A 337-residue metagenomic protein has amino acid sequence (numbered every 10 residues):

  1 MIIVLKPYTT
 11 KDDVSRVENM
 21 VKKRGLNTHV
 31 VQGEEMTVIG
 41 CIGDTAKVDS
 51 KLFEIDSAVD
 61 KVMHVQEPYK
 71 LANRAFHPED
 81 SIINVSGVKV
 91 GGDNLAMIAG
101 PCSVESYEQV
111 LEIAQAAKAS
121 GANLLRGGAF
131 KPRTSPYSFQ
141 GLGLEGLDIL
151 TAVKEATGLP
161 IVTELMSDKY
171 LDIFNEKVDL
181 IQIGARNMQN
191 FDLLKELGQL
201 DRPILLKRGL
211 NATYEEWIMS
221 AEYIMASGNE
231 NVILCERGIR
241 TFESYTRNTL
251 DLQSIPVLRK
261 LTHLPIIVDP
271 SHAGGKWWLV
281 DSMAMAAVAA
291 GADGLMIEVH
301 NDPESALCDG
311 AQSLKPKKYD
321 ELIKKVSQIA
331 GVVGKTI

Functional and structural regions predicted by a protein language model:
M1-M97: Non-catalytic terminal accessory/regulatory regions of metabolic enzymes
K6, L142, L159-Y170, D179-N190 (+3 more regions): Catalytic beta/alpha-barrel core
Y8, L95-E112, P136-Q140, P160-E164 (+3 more regions): Active-site mouth loops of central-metabolism enzymes
R74-E79, S135-D148, K169-Y170, A185-D201 (+3 more regions): Active-site-adjacent beta->alpha loops and helix N-cap segments on the catalytic face of soluble alpha/beta enzymes
I83-C102, R133-P136, R259-V268: N-terminal small/glycine-rich loop or linker at the start of catalytic domains across soluble metabolic enzymes
V85, L200-V299: Catalytic alpha/beta core domains of metabolic enzymes, predominantly
R126-L144, N301-A311: Glycine-rich, proline-tolerant flexible connector loops at the mouths of alpha/beta enzymes
F139-T163, L197-P203, L252-I266, Q312-K335: Alpha-helix-loop-beta-strand connector modules within alpha/beta enzyme cores
